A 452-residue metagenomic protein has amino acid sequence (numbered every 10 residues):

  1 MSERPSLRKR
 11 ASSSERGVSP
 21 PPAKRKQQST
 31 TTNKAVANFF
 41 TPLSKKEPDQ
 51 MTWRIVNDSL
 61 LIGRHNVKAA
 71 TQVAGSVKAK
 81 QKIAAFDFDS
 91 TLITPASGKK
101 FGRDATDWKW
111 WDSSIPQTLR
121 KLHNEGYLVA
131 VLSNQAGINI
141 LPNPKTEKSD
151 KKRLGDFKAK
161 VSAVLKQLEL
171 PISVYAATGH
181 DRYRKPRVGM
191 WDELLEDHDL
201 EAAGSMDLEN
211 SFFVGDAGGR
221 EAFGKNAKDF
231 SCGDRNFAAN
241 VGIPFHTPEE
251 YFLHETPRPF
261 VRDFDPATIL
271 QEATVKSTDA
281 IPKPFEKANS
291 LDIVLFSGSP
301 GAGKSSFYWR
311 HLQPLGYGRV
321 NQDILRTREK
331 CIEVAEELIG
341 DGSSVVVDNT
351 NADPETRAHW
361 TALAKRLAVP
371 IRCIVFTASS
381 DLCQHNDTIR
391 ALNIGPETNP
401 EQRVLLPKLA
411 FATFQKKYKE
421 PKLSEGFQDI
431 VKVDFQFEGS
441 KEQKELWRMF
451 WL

Functional and structural regions predicted by a protein language model:
M1-F88, T94-F101, K228, C232 (+2 more regions): Non-catalytic pre-domain segments flanking phosphatase-related domains
A35-D181, R319, L338, A352: Alpha-helical substrate-recognition element adjacent to the catalytic core
S173, H180-E201, M206-Y251, P257-E272 (+1 more regions): Conserved GTP-binding G-domain of TRAFAC-class P-loop NTPases and closely related GTPase folds
S299-P300: The conserved Walker
G303-K304: Conserved glycine(s) of the Walker
F307-W309: Post-Walker A alpha-helix
P314-I374: Conserved nucleotide-sensing/catalytic segment adjacent to the nucleotide-binding pocket in NTP-handling enzymes
L367-D387: Conserved phosphate-donor/acceptor-positioning beta-strand/loop module used by diverse small-molecule
